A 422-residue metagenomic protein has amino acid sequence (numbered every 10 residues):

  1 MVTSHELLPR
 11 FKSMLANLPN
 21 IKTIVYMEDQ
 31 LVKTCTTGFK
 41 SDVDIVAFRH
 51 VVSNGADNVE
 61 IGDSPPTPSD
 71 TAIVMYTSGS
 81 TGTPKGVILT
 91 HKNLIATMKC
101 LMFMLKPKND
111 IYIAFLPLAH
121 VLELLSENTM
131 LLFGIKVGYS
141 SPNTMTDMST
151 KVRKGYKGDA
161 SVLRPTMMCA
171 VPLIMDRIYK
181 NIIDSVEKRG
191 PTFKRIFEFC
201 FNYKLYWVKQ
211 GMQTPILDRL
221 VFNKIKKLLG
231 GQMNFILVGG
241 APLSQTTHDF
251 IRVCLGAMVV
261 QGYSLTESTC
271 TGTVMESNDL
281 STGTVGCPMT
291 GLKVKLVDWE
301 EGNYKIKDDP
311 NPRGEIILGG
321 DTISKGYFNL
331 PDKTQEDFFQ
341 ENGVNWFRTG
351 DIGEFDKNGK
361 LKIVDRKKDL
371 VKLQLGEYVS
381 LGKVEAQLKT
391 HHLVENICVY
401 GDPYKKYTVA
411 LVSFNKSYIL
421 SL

Functional and structural regions predicted by a protein language model:
M1-H50: Structural core segment of the AMP-binding/adenylate-forming
M1-T3, G320, K325-G326, I352-L422: AMP-binding/adenylate-forming catalytic core of the ANL superfamily
Y26, D44-V46, S53-Y76, T83 (+1 more regions): Conserved pre-ATP/AMP-binding loop-to-beta segment of ANL
A72-M98: Conserved AMP-binding A3 loop
T77, G302-L373: Conserved ATP-binding/catalytic segment of the ANL
H91, L243, R252-M258, L265-G283 (+3 more regions): Active-site loops of AMP-binding adenylate-forming
I95-I111, F115-F222, Q232, C254: Conserved AMP-binding/adenylation subdomain of ANL enzymes
L173, L237-T247, C254-S277, C287-K293 (+2 more regions): Conserved A3 ("GATE") glycine/threonine-rich loop of ANL adenylate-forming enzymes
